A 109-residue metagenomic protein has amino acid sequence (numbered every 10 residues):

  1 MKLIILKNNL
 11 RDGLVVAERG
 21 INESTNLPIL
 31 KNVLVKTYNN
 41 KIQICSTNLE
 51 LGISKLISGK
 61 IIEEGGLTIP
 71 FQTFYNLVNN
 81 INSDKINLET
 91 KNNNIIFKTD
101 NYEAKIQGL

Functional and structural regions predicted by a protein language model:
M1-L109: Structural preference for solvent-exposed beta-strand-turn elements and adjacent flexible terminal/loop segments within
